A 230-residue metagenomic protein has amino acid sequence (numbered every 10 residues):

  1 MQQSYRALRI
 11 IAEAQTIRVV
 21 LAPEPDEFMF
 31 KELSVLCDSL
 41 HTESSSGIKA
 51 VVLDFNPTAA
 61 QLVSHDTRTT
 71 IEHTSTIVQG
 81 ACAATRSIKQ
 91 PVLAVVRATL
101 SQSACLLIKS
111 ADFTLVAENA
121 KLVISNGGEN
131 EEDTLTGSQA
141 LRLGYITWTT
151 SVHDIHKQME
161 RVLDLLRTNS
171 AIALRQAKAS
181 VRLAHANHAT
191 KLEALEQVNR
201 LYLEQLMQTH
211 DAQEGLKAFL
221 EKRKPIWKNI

Functional and structural regions predicted by a protein language model:
M1-T58: Conserved CoA-thioester-binding segment of acyl-CoA-metabolizing enzymes
Q2-Y5, K217-I230: Terminal low-complexity tails and localization/encapsulation signals of metabolic enzymes
V19, L33, L53, P91 (+4 more regions): Terminal peptide-recognition signature
F30, V78, L174-A177, R200 (+1 more regions): A general structural signal for well-ordered alpha-helical segments in protein cores
S34, D38, T42-A50, A59-A98: An acidic, glycine-rich surface segment that forms the CoA-thioester-binding/catalytic face of crotonase-fold enzymes
I77-G128, T134-G137: Glycine-rich beta-to-alpha active-site loop
K109-A111, L143-G144, K222: Structural motif
L115-A120, T136, I146-Q197, H210 (+1 more regions): C-terminal long alpha-helix characteristic of the crotonase
